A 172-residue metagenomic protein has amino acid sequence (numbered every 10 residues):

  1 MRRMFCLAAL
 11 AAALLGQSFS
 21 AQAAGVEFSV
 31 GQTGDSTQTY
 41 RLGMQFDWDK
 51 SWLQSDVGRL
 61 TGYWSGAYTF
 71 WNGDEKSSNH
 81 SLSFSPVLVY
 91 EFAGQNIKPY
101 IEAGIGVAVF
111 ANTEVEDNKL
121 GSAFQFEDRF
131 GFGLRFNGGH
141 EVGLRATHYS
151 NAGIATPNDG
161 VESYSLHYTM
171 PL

Functional and structural regions predicted by a protein language model:
M1-A23: Cleavable N-terminal export/targeting peptides
S20-A24, D49-L60, A93-P99, G139: Short loop/turn motifs that connect adjacent beta-strands in outer-membrane beta-barrel proteins
F28-Q32, W64-F70, I101-V107, L144-H148: Transmembrane beta-barrel strands of outer-membrane/channel proteins
S29-V30, N72-D74, V115-N118, N151-A155: Extracellular loop and loop/strand-boundary signature of outer-membrane beta-barrel proteins
Q32, F46-W48, Y90-F92, L134-F136 (+1 more regions): Residue-level signature of outer-membrane beta-barrel architecture
G34-S36, S78-S81, S122-Q125, N158-G160: Short sequence motifs at beta-strands and strand-loop junctions characteristic of Gram-negative outer-membrane
Y40-M44, G160-L172: Outer-membrane beta-barrel "beta-signal"
L42-M44, P86-L88, F130-F132, L166: Membrane-embedded beta-strands of outer-membrane beta-barrel proteins, especially the hydrophobic/small aromatic
